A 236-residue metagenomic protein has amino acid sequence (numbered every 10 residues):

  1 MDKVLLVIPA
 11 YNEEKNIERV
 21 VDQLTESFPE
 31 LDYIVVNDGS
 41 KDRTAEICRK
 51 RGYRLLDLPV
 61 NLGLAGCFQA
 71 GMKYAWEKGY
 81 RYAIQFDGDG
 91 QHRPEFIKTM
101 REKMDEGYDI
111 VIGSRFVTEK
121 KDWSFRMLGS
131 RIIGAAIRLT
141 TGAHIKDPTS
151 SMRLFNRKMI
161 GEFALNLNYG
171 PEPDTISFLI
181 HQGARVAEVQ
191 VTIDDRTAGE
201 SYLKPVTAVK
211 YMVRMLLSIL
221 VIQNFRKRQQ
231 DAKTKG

Functional and structural regions predicted by a protein language model:
K3-L5, D32, D174: Cell-envelope/extracellular polymer assembly enzymes that use nucleotide-activated donors
L5-P9, D57: Short hydrophobic beta-strand elements that form part of the catalytic alpha/beta core underpinning NDP-sugar/donor
N12-S27: Short, well-formed alpha-helical segments that are part of the catalytic scaffolds of diverse glycosyltransferases
E13-N16, S40, R93: Donor nucleotide-sugar binding loop of glycosyltransferases
N37-A45, G90: A conserved acidic beta->alpha catalytic loop
L56-E77, Y82, P94-Y169, R196-L220 (+1 more regions): Acceptor/aglycone-binding surface of glycosyltransferases and processive sugar-polymer synthases
A143-H144, N166-L167, S177-D194: Catalytic donor-sugar/metal-binding loop of nucleotide-sugar-dependent glycosyltransferases
